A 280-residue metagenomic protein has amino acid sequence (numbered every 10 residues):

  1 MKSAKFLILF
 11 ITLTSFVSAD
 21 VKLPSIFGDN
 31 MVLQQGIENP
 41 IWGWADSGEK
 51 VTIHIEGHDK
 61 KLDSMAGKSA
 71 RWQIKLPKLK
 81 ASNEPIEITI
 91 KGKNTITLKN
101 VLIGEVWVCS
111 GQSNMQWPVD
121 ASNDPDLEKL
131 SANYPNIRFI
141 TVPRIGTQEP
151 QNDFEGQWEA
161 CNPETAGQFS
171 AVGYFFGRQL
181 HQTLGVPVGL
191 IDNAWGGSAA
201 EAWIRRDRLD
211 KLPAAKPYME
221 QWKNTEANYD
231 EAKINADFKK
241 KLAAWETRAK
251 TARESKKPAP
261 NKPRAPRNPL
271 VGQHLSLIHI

Functional and structural regions predicted by a protein language model:
K5-S15: Bacterial N-terminal signal peptides
V17-V21: Boundary at the C-terminal end of the N-terminal hydrophobic targeting segment
P24-D29: Short, solvent-exposed loop/edge segments of extracellular or virion-exposed proteins
M31-Q35: Short, solvent-exposed loop/linker segments at the N-terminal edge of repeated beta-sheet extracellular domains
I37-I41: Structural beta-strand segments of beta-rich domains
W42, G48-P118: Extended acidic/polar, glycine-enriched regions that form or flank non-catalytic beta-rich accessory modules
N123-A160, L184-S276: Surface-exposed loop and adjacent secondary-structure segments within mature catalytic domains
H279-I280: Conserved small/polar residues in nucleotide/adenosyl-binding loops
